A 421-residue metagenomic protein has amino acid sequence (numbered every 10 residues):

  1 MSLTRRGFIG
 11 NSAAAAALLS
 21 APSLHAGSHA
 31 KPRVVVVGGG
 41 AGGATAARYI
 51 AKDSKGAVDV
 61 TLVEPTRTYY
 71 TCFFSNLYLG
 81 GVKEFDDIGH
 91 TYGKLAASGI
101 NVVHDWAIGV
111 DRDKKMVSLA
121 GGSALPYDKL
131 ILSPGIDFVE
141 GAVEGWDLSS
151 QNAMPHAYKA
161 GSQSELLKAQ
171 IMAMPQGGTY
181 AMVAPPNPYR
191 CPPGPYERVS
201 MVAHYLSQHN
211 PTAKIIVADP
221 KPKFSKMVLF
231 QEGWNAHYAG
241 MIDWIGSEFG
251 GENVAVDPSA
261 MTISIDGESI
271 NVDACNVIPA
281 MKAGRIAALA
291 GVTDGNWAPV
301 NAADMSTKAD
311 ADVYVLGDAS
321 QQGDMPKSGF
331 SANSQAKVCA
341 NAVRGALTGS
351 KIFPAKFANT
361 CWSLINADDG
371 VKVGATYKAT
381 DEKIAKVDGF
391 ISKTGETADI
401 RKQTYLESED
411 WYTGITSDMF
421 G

Functional and structural regions predicted by a protein language model:
M1-L19: N-terminal secretory signal peptides and thylakoid transit peptides that target proteins across membranes
S12, P134-G135, P279-A280: Glycine-rich, N-terminal phosphate-binding loop of Rossmann-like dinucleotide-binding domains
G27-N101, P186-M227: Beta1-alpha1 glycine-rich phosphate/pyrophosphate-binding loop at the start of Rossmann-like nucleotide-binding domains
S98-G109, V117, L125, H204-N296: A Rossmann-like FAD-binding core segment of flavoenzymes
P134-H209: Glycine-rich dinucleotide-binding loop and its adjacent helix/turn
L148-Q176, I270-S334, G345: FAD-site-proximal beta/loop scaffold in flavoenzymes
A332-F357: Internal hydrophobic alpha-helix adjacent to the cofactor/substrate pocket in enzyme cavities
G374-G421: C-terminal auxiliary extensions adjacent to catalytic cores
